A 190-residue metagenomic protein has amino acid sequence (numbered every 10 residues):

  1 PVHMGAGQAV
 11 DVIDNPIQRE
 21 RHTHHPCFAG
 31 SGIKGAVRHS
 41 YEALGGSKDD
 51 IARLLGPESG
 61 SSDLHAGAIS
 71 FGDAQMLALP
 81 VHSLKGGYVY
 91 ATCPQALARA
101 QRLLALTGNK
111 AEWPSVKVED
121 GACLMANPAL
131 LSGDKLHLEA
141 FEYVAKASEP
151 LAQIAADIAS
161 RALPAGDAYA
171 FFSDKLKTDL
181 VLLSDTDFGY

Functional and structural regions predicted by a protein language model:
P1-Y190: Basic, Gly/Ser/Thr-rich N-terminal segments that form RNA-phosphate-binding interfaces in CRISPR RAMP
